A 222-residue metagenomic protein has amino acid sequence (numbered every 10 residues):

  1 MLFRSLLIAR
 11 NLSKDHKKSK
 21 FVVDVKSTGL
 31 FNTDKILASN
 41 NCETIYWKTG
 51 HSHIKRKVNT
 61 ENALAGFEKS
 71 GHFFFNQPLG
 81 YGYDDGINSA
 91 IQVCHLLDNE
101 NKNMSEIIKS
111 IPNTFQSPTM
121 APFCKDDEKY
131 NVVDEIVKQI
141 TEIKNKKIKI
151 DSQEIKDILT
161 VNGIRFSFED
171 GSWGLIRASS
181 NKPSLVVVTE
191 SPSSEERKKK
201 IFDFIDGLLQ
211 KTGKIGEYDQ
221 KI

Functional and structural regions predicted by a protein language model:
M1-L2: Short, small-residue-biased leader/transition segments that mark boundaries at the very start of proteins
S5-L6, F202: Amphipathic alpha-helical segments in well-structured domains
L6-H16: Short, basic/hydrophobic alpha-helical segments
D15-V188, S194-I222: Phosphate-binding and adjacent anionic-ligand microenvironments
